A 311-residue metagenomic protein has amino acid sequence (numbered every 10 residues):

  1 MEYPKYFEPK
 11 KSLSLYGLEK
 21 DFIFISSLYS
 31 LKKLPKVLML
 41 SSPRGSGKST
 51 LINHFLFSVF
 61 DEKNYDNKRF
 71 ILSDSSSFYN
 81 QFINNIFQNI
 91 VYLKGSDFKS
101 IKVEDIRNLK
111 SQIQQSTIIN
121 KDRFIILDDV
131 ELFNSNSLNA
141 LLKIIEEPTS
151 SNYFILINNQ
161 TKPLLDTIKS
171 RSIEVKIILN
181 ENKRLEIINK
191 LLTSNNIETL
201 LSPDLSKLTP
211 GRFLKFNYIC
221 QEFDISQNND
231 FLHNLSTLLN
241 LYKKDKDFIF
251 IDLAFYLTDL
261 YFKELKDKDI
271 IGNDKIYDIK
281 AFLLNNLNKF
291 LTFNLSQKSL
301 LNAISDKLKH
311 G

Functional and structural regions predicted by a protein language model:
M1-S58, N64-F82, S150-N152, N159-G311: Charged, glycine-rich active-site and insertion segments that engage polyanionic ligands
I23-Y29, S77-F82, S100-F124, L132 (+1 more regions): Conserved alpha-helical scaffold flanking the Walker A/P-loop in AAA+ ATPase domains
N80-V91: Conserved Walker-type P-loop NTP-binding/catalytic site
F87, I106, L138, T161 (+1 more regions): ATP/adenylate-binding site constellation spanning eukaryotic-like Ser/Thr protein kinases, ABC-transporter
Y92-D97: A short hydrophobic beta-strand->loop->alpha-helix junction that borders the nucleotide-binding pocket of P-loop NTPases
Q114-Q115, N139-L156: Conserved catalytic/switch belt of AAA+ P-loop NTPases
F124-I126, I155: Structural motif
D128-L132, N139-L142, E146, T161-K162: Catalytic acidic motif of RecA-like/P-loop NTPases
